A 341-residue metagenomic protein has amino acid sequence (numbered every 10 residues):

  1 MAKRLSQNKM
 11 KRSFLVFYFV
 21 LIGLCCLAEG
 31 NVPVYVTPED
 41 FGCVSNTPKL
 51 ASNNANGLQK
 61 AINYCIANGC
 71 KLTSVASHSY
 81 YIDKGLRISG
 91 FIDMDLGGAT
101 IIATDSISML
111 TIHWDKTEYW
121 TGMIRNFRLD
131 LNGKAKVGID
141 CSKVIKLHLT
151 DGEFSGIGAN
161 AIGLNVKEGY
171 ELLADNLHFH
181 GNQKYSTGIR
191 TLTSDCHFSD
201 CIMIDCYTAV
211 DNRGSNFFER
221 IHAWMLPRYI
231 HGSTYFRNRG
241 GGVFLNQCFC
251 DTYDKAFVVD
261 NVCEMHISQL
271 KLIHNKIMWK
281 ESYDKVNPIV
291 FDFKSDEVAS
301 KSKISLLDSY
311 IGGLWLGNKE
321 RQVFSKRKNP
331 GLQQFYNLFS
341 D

Functional and structural regions predicted by a protein language model:
M1-M10: N-terminal secretory signal peptides that target proteins for export/translocation
V16-C25: Bacterial N-terminal signal peptides
G23, G57, S74, G122 (+14 more regions): Small side chains
A28-Q59: Right-handed parallel beta-helix/beta-solenoid
Q59-S108, L129, G133: N-terminal extracellular ligand-recognition/capping segment immediately after the signal peptide
I62, H113-T117: Leucine-rich repeat
C70, I82-G85, A103-M109, N132-I139 (+7 more regions): Short glycine/acidic-rich loop motifs that flank beta-strands on beta-rich extracellular proteins
V75, D93-G97, Y119-N126, L147-D151 (+9 more regions): All-beta strand scaffolds that present successive hydrophobic residues in beta-strands
